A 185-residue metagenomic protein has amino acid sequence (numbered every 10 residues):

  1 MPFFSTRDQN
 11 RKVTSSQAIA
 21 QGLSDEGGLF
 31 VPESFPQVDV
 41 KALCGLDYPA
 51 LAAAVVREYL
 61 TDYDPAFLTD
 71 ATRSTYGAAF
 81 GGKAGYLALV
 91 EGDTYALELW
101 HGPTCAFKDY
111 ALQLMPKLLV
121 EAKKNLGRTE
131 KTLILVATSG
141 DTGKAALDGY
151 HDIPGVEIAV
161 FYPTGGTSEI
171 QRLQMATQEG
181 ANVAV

Functional and structural regions predicted by a protein language model:
M1-V185: PLP-dependent amino-acid enzyme catalytic core
